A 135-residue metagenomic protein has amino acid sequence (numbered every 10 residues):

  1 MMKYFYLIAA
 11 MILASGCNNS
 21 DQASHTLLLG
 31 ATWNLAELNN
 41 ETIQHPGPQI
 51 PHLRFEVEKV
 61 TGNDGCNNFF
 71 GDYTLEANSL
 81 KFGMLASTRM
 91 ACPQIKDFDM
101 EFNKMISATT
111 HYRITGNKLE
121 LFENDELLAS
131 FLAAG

Functional and structural regions predicted by a protein language model:
F5-L13: Sec-dependent N-terminal signal peptides
C17-G135: Lipid interaction determinants
